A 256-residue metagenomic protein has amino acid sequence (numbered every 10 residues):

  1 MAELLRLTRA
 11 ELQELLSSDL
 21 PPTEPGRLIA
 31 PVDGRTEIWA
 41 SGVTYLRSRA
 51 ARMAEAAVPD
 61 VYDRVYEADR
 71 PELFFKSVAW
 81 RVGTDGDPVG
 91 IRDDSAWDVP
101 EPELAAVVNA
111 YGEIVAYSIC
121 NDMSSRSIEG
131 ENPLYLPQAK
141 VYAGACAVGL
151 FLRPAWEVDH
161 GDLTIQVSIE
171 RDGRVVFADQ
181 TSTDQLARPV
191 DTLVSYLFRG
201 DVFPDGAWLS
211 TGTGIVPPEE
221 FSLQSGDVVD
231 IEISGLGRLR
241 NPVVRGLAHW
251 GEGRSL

Functional and structural regions predicted by a protein language model:
R6-R171: Active-site microenvironments in enzyme catalytic cores
R126-L256: Catalytic-pocket segment enriched in acidic/His residues
